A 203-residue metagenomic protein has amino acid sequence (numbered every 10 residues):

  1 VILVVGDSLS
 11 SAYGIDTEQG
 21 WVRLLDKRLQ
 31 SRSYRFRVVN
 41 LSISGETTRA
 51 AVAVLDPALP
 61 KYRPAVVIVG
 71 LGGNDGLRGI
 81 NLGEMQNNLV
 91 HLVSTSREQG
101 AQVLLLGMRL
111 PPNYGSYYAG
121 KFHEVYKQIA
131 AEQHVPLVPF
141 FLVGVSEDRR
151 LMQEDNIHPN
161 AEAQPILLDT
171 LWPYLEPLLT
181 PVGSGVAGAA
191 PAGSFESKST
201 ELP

Functional and structural regions predicted by a protein language model:
V1-S44, V54-R63: Serine-esterase "nucleophile elbow" of acetyl-processing enzymes
L9-A12, D16, S42-E46, N74-L77 (+1 more regions): Short histidine/acidic/glycine/proline-rich micro-motifs that form metal- and phosphate-coordinating active-site loops
Q19-G20, T47-T48, P136-L137: A short linear-motif detector with a strong N-terminal bias
K27, Y34, V52-P203: Alpha-helical cap/lid subdomain in secreted, periplasmic, or secretory-pathway luminal O-acyl-processing enzymes
